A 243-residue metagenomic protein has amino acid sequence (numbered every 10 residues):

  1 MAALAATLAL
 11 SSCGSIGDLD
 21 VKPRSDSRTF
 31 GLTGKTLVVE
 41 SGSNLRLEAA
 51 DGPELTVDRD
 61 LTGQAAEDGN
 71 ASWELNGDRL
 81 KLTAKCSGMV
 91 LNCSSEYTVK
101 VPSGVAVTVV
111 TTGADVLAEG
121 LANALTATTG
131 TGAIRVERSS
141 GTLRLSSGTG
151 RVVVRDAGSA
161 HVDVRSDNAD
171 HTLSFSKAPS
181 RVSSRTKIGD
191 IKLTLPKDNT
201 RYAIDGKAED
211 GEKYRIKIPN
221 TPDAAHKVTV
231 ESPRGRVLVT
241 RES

Functional and structural regions predicted by a protein language model:
M1-A65, S87-S94, T98, E212-D223 (+1 more regions): Short acidic/polar N-terminal linker immediately downstream of export determinants
D26-G31, N70-T142, V152-V154, I216-S243: Right-handed parallel beta-helix
V38, R46, T56, L80-K81 (+5 more regions): General beta-strand recognition
G42-N44, A50, G104, L121-A124 (+7 more regions): Beta-strand repeat scaffolds of extracellular/surface proteins
S43-L45, A114, G132, G150 (+4 more regions): Histidine/glycine-enriched, metal-chelating micro-motifs
P53-L55, D78, C93-S95, V105 (+3 more regions): A generic structural signal for short beta-strands and their flanking turns/coil linkers
R155-S243: Short, surface-exposed interaction patches in beta-rich subdomains that mediate adhesion/assembly near membranes
